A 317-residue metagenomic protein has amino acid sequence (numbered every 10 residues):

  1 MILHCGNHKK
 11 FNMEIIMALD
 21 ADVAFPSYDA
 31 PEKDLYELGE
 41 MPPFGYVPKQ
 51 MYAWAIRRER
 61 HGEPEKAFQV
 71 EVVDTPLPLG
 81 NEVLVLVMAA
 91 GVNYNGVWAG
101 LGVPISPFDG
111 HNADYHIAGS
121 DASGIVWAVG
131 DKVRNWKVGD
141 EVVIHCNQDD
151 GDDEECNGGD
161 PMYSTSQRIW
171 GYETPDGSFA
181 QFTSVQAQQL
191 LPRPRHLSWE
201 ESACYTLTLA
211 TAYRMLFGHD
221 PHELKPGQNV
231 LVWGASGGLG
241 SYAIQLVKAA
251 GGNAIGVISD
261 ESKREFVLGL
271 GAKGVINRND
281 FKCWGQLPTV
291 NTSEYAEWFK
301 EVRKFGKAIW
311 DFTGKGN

Functional and structural regions predicted by a protein language model:
M1-Q50: Eukaryotic N-terminal low-complexity, Ser/Thr- and Lys/Arg-rich leader segments that predominantly function as
D74-V92, P104-N157, Q189, P194-H196: Glycine-rich beta-strand-centered segment in the early N-terminal region that forms part of a ligand/cofactor-binding
N95-L101: Cytochrome P450 core scaffold surrounding the K-helix E-X-X-R motif and the conserved "meander" helix-loop region
W98, S120, Q148-G234, R278-F281 (+1 more regions): NAD(P)H dinucleotide-binding glycine-rich loop of Rossmann-like/cofactor-binding domains, especially the beta1-alpha1
V232, K248-N317: Adenosine-nucleotide cofactor-binding segment
S236, I244: N-terminal Rossmann NAD(P)H-binding glycine-rich loop of SDR-like oxidoreductase domains
S241: Residues forming the Rossmann-fold NAD(P)(H) cofactor-binding site
